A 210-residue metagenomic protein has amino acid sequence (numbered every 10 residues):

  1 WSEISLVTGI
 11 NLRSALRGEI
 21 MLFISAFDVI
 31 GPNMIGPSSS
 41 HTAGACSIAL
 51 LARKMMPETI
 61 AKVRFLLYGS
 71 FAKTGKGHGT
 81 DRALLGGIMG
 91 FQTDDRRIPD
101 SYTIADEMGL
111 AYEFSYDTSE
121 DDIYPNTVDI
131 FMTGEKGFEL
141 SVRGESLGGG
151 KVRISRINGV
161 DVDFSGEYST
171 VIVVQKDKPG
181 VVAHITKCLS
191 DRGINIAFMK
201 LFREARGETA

Functional and structural regions predicted by a protein language model:
W1-I20: Short, Lys/Arg-enriched N-terminal segments with co-localized hydrophobic residues within the first ~10-30 amino acids
I20-A26, P57-K62: Acidic-glycine-rich active-site phosphate/pyrophosphate-binding loop
G31-L51: Conserved phosphate/anionic-ligand binding catalytic regions in large, soluble enzymes, centered on
R53-R64, Q92: Non-transmembrane, aqueous-exposed alpha-helical and coiled segments at domain scale
R64-E107: A structural-propensity feature for long, helix-poor, extended segments
M89-E135, L140: Contiguous domain-boundary segments centered on the initiation and propagation of an alpha-helix
D100, Y112-D117, D121, F138-A210: A conserved regulatory-domain signal marking ACT and ACT-like small-molecule sensing domains and adjacent regulatory
